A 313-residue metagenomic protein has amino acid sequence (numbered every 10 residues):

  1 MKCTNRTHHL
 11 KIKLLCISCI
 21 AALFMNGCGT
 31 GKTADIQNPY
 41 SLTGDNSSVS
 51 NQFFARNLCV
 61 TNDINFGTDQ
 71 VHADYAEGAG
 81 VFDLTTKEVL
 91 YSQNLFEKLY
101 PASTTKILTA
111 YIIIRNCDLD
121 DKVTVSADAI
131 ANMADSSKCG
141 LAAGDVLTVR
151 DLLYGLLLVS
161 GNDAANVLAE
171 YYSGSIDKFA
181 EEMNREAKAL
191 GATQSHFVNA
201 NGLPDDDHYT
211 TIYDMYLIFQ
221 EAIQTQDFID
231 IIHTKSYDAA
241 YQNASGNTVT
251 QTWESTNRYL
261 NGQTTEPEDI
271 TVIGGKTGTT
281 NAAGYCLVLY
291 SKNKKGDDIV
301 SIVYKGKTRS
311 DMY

Functional and structural regions predicted by a protein language model:
C3-L15: Bacterial N-terminal signal peptides that target proteins for export
I12-L14, T33, I107, T277: Hydrophobic alpha-helical segments, especially transmembrane helices and their immediate juxtamembrane helical caps
K13-L14, R150, I229: Alpha-helical transmembrane segments of integral membrane proteins
F24-G27: C-terminal motif of bacterial Sec signal peptides marking the signal peptidase cleavage site
G29-K32, A192-T193, P204-Y209, Y213-D214 (+1 more regions): Domain-terminus/edge residues, biased toward the C-terminal soluble/receptor-binding domains of extracytoplasmic
G31-Y213, L217-Q226: Active-site-adjacent loops and short helices of periplasmic peptidoglycan-processing enzymes
